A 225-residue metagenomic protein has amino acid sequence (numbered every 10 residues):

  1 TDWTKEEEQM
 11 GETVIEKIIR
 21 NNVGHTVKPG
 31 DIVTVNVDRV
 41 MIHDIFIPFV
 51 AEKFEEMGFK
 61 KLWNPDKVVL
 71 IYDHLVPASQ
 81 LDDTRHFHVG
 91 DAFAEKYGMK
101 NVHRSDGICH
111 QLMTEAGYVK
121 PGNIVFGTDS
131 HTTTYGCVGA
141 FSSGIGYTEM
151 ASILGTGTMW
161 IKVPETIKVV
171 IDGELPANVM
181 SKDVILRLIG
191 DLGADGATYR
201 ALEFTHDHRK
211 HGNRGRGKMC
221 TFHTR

Functional and structural regions predicted by a protein language model:
W3-R225: Fe-S-dependent hydro-lyases/dehydratases of central metabolism
